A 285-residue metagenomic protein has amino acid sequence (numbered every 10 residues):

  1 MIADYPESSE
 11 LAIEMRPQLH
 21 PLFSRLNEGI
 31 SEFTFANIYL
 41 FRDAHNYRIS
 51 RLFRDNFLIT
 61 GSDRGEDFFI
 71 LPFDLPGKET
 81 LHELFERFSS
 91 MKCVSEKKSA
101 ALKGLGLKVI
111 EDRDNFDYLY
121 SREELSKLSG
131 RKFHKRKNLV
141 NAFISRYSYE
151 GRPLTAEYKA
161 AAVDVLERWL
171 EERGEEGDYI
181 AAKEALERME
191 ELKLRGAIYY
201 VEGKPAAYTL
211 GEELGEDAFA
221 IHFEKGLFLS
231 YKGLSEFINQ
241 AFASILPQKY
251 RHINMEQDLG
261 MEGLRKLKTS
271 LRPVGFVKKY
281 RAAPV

Functional and structural regions predicted by a protein language model:
M1-R25: TRNA-binding/sensing appendages of the translation machinery
S8, G29-S31, R48-I49, M91 (+3 more regions): Short secondary-structure junctions
L19, F143, K268: A residue-level signal for conserved active-site and pocket-lining positions in enzyme catalytic cores
P21, N27-K98, V201-F228: Conserved donor-binding loop and adjoining core beta-sheet/short helix segment in diverse acyl/aminoacyl transferases
S90-G106, D114-F116: Short, glycine/charge-rich beta-strand/loop segments that flank catalytic centers and engage negatively charged groups
G106-G174: Acyltransferase donor/substrate-recognition loop-hinge adjacent to the catalytic core
A156, A160-H222: A mid-sequence, solvent-exposed acidic-amphipathic segment
A197-V285: Aromatic (often tryptophan-rich) hydrophobic motifs at membrane interfaces
